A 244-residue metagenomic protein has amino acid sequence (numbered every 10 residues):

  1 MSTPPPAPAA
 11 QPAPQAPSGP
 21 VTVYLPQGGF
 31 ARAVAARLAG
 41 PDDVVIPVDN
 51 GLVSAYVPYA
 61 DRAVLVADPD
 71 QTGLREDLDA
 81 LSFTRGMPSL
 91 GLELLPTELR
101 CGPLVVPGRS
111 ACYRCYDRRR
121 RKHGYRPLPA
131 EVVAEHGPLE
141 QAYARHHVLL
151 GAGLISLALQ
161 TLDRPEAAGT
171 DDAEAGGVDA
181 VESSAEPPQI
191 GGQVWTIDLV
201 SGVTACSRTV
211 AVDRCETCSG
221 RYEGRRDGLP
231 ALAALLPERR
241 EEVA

Functional and structural regions predicted by a protein language model:
S2-V21, A168-A244: Phosphate-binding loop/pocket of nucleotide- and phosphate-handling active sites
T3-P4, A9-D42, G151-L159: Glycine-rich adenosine-cofactor-binding loop
P14, S54-P58, P107: Structural motif
V23-G29, P47-N50, L65-D70: Structural motif
A36-Y59: A short, well-structured beta->alpha microelement
V48-G51, L92-E93, I190: A short glycine-rich beta-strand->turn/loop micro-motif centered on a GG-aromatic cluster
G51-D68, P188, W195: Long, low-complexity, intrinsically disordered polar/charged segments
D61-G151, T161-A167, S201-P230: E1/E1-like adenylate-forming module used to activate ubiquitin-like modifiers and sulfur-carrier proteins
